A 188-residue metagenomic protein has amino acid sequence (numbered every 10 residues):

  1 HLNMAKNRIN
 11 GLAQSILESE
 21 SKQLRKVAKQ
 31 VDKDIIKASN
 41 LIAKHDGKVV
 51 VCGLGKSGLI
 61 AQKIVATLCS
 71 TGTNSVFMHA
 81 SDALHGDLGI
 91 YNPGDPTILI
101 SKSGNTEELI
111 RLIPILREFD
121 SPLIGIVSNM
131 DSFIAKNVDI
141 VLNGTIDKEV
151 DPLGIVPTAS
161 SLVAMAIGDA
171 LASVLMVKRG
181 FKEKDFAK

Functional and structural regions predicted by a protein language model:
H1-N3: Short, Lys/Arg-enriched N-terminal segments with co-localized hydrophobic residues within the first ~10-30 amino acids
A5-K44: An N-terminal, well-structured beta->alpha segment
A43, G47-R179: Glycine-rich phosphate-binding loops that contact phosphosugars or nucleotide phosphates
E183-K188: Long, charged amphipathic helices and adjacent flexible linkers at domain junctions
